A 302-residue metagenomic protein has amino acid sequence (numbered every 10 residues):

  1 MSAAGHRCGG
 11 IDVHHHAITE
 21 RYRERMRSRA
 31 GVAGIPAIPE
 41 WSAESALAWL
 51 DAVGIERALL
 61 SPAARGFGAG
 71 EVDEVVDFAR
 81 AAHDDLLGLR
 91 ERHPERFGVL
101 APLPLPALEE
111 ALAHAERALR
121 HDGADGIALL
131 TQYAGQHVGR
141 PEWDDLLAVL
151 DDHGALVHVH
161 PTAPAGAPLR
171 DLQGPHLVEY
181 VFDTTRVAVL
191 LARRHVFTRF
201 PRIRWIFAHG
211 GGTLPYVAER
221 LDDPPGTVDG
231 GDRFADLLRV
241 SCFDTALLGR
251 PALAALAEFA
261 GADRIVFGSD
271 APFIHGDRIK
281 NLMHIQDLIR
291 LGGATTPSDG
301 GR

Functional and structural regions predicted by a protein language model:
M1-R302: Helix-coil boundary/capping segments in enzymes
